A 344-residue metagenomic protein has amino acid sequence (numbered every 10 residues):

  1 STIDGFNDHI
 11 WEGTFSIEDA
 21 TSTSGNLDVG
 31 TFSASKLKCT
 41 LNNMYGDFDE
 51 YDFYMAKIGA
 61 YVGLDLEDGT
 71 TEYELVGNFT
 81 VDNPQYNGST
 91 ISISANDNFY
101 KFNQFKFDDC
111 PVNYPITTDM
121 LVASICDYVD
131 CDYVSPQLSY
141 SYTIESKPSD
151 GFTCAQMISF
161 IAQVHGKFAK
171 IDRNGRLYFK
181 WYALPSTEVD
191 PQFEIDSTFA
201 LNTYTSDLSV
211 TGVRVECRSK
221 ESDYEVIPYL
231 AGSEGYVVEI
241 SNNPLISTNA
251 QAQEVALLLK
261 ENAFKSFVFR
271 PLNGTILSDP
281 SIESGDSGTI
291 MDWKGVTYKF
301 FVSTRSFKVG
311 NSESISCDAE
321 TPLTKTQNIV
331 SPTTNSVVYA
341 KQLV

Functional and structural regions predicted by a protein language model:
S1-V112, K147-G151, I158-G166, I171-R173 (+3 more regions): Assembly/oligomerization scaffold segments
I3, I93-A95, Y178-K180, L184-T211 (+2 more regions): Acidic, low-complexity/disordered segments
G5-F6, D52-Y54, T117, L121 (+5 more regions): Short amphipathic alpha-helical segments
N7-A34, V129, A231-S266: Short beta-strand/loop turn elements enriched in aromatics
T23-D28, G46-D47, V81, M157 (+5 more regions): Intrinsically disordered, low-complexity boundary segments flanking structured domains
G59, D68-T70, S89, P136 (+3 more regions): Intrinsic-disorder/low-complexity loop/linker signature
V62-L64, V122-V129, I161-H165, A256-A263 (+1 more regions): Hydrophobic, Leu/Ile/Phe/Ala-enriched alpha-helical segments that form helix-helix packing faces
D68-Y73, Q85-T205, N249, K299 (+1 more regions): Charged- and aromatic-enriched interaction segments used to assemble and dock large macromolecular complexes
